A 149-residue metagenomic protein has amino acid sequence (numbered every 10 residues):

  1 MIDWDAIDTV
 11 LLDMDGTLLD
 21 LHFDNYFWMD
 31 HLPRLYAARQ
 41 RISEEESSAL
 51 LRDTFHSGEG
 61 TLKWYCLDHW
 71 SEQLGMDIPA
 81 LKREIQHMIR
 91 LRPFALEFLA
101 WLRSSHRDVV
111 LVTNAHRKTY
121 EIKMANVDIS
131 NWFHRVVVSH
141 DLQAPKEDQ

Functional and structural regions predicted by a protein language model:
I2-E97, W101, K118: N-terminal helical cap/lid subdomain that shapes the substrate entry/recognition surface in HAD-like hydrolases
D20, L111-V112: Small/polar loops that bind or transfer phosphate-bearing groups
Q86, R90, L111, Q143: Short, surface-exposed alpha-helical recognition segments that flank or form part of ligand/macromolecule-binding
V110, H116-Q149: Substrate-recognition "cap/lid" segment bordering the active-site pocket of phosphatases
